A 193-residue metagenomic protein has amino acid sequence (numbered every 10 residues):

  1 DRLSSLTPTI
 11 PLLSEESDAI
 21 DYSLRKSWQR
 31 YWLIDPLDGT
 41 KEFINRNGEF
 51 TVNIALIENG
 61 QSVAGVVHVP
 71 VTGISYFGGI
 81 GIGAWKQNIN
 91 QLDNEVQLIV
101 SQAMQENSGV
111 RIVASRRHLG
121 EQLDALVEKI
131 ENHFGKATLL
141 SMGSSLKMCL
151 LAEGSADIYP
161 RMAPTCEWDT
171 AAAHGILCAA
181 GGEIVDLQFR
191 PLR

Functional and structural regions predicted by a protein language model:
D1-L37, A125-E128, N132: N-terminal subdomain of lithium-sensitive/metallo-dependent phosphomonoesterases centered on the IMPase/IPPase/PAP
L3, L12, T40, V69 (+4 more regions): Residue-level signal for inorganic ion chemistry
Q29-Y31, V63, V110, D157: Conserved acidic residues
W32-E49: Glycine/serine-rich anion-binding loops at beta->alpha junctions that coordinate negatively charged ligand groups
I54-M148, L192-R193: Acidic beta-strand-loop-alpha-helix segment within the catalytic core of divalent metal-dependent phosphate-processing
A125-H133, L140, L146-R193: Oxyanion/phosphate-interacting regions
